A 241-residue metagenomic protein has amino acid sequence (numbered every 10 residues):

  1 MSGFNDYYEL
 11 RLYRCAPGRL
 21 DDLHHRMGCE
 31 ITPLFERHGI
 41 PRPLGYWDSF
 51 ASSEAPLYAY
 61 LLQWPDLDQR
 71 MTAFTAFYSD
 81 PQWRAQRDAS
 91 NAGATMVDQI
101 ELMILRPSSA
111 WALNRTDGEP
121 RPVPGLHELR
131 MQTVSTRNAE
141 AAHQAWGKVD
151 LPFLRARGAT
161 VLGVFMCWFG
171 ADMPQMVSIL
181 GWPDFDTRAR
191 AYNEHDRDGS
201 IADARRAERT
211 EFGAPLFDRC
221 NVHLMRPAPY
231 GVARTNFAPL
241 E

Functional and structural regions predicted by a protein language model:
M1-D6, R121-V123: Extreme N-terminus of proteins, especially the signal/transit-peptide cleavage junction and the first residues
S2-F4, D21-G45, A51-A55, Q63-I104 (+4 more regions): An amphipathic, aromatic/His-enriched active-site/gating alpha helix that lines ligand/cofactor pockets
N5-E9, P56-Y58, D98, L126-E128 (+2 more regions): Residues at beta-strand starts and edge strands
L10-D22, P107-T187, A228-R234: Surface-exposed interaction/gating patches
